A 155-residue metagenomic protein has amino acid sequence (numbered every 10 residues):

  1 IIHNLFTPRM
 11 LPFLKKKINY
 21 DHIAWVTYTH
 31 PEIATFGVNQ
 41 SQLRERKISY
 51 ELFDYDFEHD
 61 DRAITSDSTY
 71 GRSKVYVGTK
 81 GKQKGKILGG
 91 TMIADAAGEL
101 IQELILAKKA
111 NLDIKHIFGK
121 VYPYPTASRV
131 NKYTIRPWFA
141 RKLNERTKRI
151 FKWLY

Functional and structural regions predicted by a protein language model:
I1-Y20, I48-S49, K108-I114: Internal hydrophobic alpha-helix adjacent to the cofactor/substrate pocket in enzyme cavities
H22-A24: Short, glycine-/aromatic-enriched active-site segment of Class I SAM-dependent methyltransferases
Y28-N39, R44-Y155: Flexible, glycine-rich terminal cap/loop adjacent to redox cofactors in electron-transfer oxidoreductases
